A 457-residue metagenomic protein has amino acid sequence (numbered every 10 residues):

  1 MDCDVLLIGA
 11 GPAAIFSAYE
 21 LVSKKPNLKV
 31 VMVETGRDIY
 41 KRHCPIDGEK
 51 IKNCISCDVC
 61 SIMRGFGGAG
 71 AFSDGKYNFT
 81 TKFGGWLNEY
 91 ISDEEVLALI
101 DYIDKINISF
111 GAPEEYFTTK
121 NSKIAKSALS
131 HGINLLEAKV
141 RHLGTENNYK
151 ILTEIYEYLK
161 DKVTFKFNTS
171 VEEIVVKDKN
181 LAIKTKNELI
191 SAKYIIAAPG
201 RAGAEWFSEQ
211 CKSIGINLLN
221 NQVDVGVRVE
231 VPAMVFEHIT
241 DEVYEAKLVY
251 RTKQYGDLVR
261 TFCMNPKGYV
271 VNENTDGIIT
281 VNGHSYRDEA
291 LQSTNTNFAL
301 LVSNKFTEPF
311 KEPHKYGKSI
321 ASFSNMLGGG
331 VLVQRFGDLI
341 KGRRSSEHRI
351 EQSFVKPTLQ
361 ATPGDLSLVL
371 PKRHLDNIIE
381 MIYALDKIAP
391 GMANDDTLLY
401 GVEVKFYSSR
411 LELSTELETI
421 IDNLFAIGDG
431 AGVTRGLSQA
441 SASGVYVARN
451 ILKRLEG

Functional and structural regions predicted by a protein language model:
M1-T80, T118-S122, K126-G457: Residues forming the flavin
G65-E114: Dinucleotide-binding Rossmann-like beta1-alpha1 core, especially the glycine-rich loop that anchors the ADP
